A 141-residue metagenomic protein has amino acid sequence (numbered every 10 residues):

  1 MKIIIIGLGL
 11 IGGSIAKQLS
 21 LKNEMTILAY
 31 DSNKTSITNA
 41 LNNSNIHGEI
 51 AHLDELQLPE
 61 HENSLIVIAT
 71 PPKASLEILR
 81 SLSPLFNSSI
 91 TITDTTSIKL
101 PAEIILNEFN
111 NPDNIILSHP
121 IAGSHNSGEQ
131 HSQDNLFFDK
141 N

Functional and structural regions predicted by a protein language model:
M1-H52, Q57-L58: NAD(P)+-binding Rossmann beta1-loop-alpha1 motif at the extreme N-terminus of oxidoreductases
K17, L21, N42, R80 (+2 more regions): Short, well-ordered alpha-helices that flank and scaffold nucleotide-derived cofactor binding pockets
E24, F86-I90, N111-D113: A short helix->loop->beta-strand "cap" motif at the edges of active sites that frequently abuts
S32-N33, T70-P71, T95: Short beta->alpha hinge that forms the Motif I/post-I loop of the SAM-binding pocket
K34, S97, A122: Short, glycine/acidic-enriched loop or turn micro-motifs at the edges of active sites
D54-F86, I90-T91: Rossmann-like NAD(P)-binding element
L82-L106: ADP-ribose/adenylate-binding Rossmann-like module
F109-N141: Rossmann-fold dinucleotide-binding core
